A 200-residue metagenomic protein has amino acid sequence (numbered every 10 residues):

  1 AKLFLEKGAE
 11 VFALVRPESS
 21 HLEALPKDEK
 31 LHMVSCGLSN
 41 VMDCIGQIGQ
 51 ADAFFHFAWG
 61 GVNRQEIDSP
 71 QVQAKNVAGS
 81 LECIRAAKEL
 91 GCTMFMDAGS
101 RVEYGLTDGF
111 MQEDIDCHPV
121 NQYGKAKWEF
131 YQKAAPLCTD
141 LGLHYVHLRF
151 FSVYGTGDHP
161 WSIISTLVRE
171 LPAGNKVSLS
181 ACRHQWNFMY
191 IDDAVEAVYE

Functional and structural regions predicted by a protein language model:
A1-K7: N-terminal Rossmann NAD(P)H-binding glycine-rich loop of SDR-like oxidoreductase domains
L14, F54-G60, F95-R101, L148-F150: SDR active-site strand-loop-helix element
L14-S19, L38: N-terminal Rossmann-fold cofactor-binding loop
S35-K75: NAD(P)H-binding glycine-rich loop region in Rossmannoid oxidoreductase-like domains and their noncatalytic homologs
G79, C83-A87, K133-A134, A197: Hydrophobic positions on the long internal alpha-helix of Rossmann-like NAD(P)-dependent oxidoreductase domains
L81-Q122: Conserved Rossmann-fold NAD(P)-dependent oxidoreductase catalytic core, especially the SDR/UDP-sugar
G109, Q132-W186, I191-V195, Y199: NAD(P)-dependent short-chain dehydrogenase/reductase
A126: Active-site helix of classical SDR
